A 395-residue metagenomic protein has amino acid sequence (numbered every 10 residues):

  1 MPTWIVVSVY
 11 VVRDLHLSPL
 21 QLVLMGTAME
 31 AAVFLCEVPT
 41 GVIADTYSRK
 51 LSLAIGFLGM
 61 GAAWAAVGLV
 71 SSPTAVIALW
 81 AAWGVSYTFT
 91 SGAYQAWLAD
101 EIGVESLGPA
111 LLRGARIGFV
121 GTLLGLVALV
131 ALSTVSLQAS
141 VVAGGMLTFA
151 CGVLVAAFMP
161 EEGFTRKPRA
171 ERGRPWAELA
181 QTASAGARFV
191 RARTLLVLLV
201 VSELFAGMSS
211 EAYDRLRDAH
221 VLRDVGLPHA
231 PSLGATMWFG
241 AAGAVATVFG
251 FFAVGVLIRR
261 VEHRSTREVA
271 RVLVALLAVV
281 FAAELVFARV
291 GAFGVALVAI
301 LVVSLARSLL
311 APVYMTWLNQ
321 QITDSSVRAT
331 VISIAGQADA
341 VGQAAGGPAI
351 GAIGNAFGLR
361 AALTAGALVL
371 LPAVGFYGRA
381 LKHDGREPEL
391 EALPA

Functional and structural regions predicted by a protein language model:
M1-F34, T194-A244: Helix-loop boundary and gating motifs at the non-cytosolic
A32-L35, W238-E262: Transmembrane alpha-helices of Major Facilitator/SLC transporters
V33-S71: Conserved MFS/SLC helix-loop-helix module at the cytosolic interface between two early adjacent transmembrane helices
L53, A270-L273: Primarily marks hydrophobic transmembrane alpha-helices of the MFS/SLC 12-helix fold
L58-S71, L277-G291: C-terminal ends and interior cores of transmembrane alpha-helices in multi-pass membrane transporters/permeases
W80-F119: Cytoplasmic helix-loop-helix junction between adjacent transmembrane helices in 12-TM secondary transporters
G144, F149-R172, R379-L390: Helix-loop junctions on the cytosolic side of multi-pass membrane transporters, especially the intracellular loop
P160-L199: Juxtamembrane intracellular "pre-TM" segments in multi-pass secondary transporters
